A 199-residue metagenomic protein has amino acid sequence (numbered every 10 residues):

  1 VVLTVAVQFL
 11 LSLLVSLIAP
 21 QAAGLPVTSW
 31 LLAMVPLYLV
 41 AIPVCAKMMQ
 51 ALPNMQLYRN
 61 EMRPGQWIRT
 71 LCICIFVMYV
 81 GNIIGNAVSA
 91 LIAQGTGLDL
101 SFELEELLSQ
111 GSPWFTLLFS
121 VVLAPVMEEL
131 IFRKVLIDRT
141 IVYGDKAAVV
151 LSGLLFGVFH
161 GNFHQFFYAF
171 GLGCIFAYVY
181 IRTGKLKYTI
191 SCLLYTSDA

Functional and structural regions predicted by a protein language model:
V1-F9, C72-V77: Alpha-helical transmembrane segments
V2, I68-C72, L118, K146-L151 (+2 more regions): Hydrophobic alpha-helical transmembrane segments
T4-M49: Alpha-helical transmembrane segments in multi-pass membrane proteins
G24-L25, Y58-A124, I137-I141: Juxtamembrane helix-loop-helix connectors linking adjacent transmembrane helices in multi-pass membrane enzymes
V35-L39, W114, L118, M127 (+1 more regions): Membrane-embedded alpha-helical segments of multi-pass membrane proteins, especially the transmembrane helices
M127-L151, Y178-Y188: Membrane-interface helix/loop boundary segments of multi-pass membrane proteins
Y195-A199: Conserved small/polar residues in nucleotide/adenosyl-binding loops
